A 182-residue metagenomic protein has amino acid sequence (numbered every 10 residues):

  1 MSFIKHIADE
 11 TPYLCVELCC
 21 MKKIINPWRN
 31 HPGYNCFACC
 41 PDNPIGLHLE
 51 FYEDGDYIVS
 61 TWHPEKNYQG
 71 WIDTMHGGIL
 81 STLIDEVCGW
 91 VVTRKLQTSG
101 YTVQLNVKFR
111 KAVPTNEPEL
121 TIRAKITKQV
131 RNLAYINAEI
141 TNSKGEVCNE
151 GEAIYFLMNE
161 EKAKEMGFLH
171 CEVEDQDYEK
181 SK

Functional and structural regions predicted by a protein language model:
F3-T61, E65-K66, C171, Q176-K182: Non-catalytic linker/capping segments at the edges of enzyme domains
Y13-C15, C19-P27, P114-N116, T127-K182: HotDog/MaoC-like acyl-thioester-processing domains
G55-Y57, T102, E117-E119, L133 (+1 more regions): A general secondary-structure signal for short beta-strands and their flanking turns/coil in non-transmembrane regions
V59-L83: A conserved, well-ordered hydrophobic junction motif at loop->secondary-structure transitions
S60, V103-L105, L120-I122, I136 (+1 more regions): Hydrophobic residues positioned within well-ordered beta-strands of beta-sheet architectures
W62-P64, F109, L157: Hydrophobic residues in beta-strands and at strand termini
V87-T121, I126: Hydrophobic beta-strand-centered segment that forms part of the acyl-chain substrate-binding groove
